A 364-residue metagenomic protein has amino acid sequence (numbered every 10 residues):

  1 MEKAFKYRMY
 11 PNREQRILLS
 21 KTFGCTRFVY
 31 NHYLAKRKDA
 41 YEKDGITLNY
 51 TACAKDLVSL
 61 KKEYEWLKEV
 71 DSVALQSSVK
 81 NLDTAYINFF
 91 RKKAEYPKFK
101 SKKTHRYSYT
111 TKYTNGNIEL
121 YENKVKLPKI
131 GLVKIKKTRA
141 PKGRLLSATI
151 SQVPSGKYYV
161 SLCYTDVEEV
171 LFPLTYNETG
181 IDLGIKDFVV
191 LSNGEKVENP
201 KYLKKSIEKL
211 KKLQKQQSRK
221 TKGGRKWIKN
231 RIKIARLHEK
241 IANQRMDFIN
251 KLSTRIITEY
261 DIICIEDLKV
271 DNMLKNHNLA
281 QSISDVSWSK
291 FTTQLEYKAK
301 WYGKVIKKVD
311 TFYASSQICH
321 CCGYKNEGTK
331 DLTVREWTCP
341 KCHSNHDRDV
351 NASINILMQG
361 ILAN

Functional and structural regions predicted by a protein language model:
M1-N364: Nucleic-acid substrate recognition interfaces
